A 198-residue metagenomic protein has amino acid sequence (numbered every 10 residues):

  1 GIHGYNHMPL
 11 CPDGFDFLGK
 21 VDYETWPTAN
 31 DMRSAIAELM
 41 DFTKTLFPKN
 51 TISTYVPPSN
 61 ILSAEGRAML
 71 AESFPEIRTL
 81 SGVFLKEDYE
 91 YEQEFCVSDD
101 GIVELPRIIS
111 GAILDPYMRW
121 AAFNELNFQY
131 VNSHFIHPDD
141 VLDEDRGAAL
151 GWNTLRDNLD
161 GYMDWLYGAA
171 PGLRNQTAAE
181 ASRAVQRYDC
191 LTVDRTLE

Functional and structural regions predicted by a protein language model:
G1-E65, P138: Metal-dependent polysaccharide deacetylase catalytic core of the NodB/CE4 family, i.e., the active-site-bearing domain
G1-I2, S53-P57, R78-G82, E104 (+1 more regions): Structural recognition of the beta-strand scaffold that forms the well-ordered cores of secreted hydrolase catalytic
G1-Y5, P9, E94-S98, A121-F128: Acidic (Asp/Glu)-rich catalytic clusters
C11-D13, P116, E144-G147: Short conserved micro-motifs at the rims of enzyme active sites and ligand-binding pockets
K44-F47, E72-F95, I136-E198: C-terminal domain-boundary segment and adjacent tail
G66-L70: A short acidic, amphipathic alpha-helical/loop segment
K86-E94, A112-F123: Alpha-helical scaffolding within the catalytic cores of extracellular/periplasmic polymer-degrading hydrolases
I102-L114: Catalytic-face loop-and-helix region of soluble metabolic enzyme cores
